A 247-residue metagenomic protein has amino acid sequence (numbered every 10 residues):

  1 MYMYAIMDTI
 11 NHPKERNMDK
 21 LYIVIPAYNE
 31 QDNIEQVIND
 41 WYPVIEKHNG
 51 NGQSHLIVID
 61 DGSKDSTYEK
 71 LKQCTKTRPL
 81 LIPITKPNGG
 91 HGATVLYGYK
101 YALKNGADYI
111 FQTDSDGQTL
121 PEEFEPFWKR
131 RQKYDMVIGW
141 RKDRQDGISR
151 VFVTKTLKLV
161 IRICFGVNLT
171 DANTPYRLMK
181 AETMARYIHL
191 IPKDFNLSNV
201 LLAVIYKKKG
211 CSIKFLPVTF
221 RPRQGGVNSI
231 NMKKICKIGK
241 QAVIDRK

Functional and structural regions predicted by a protein language model:
E30-E46: Short, well-formed alpha-helical segments that are part of the catalytic scaffolds of diverse glycosyltransferases
D32-Q36, D65-C74: Acidic helix N-cap motif at the loop->helix transition within catalytic regions of sugar-transfer enzymes
G50-G62, T85-P87: Short beta-strand/loop segment that forms part of the nucleotide-sugar
D60-E69, G117: A conserved acidic beta->alpha catalytic loop
Y68-N105: Conserved donor nucleotide-binding strand/loop of the catalytic core
G90-V95, Y99, G147-K247: Conserved catalytic loops of nucleotide-sugar-dependent glycosyltransferases that act on lipid-linked
A107-D116: Short beta-strand-to-loop acidic/aromatic patch adjacent to the donor-nucleotide binding site
E125-I148: Conserved donor NDP-sugar-binding/catalytic core segment of glycosyltransferases
